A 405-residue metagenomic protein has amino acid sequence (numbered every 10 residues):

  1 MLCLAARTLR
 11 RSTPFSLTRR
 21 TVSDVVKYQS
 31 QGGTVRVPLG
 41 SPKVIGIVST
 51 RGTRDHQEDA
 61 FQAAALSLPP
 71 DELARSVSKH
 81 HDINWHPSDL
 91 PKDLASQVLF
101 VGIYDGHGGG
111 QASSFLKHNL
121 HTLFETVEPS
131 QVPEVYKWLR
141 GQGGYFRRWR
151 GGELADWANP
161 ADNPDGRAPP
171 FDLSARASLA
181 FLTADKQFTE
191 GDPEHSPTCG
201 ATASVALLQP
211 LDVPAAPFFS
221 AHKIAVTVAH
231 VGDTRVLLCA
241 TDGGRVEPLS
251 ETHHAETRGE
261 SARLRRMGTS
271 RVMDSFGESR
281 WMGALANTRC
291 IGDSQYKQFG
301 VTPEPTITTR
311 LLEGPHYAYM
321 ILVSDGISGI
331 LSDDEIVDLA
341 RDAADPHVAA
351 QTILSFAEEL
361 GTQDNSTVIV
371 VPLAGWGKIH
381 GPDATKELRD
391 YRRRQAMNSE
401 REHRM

Functional and structural regions predicted by a protein language model:
L2-F100, G106-M405: PP2C/PPM-type serine/threonine phosphatase catalytic core, specifically the conserved beta-strand-loop-alpha-helix
